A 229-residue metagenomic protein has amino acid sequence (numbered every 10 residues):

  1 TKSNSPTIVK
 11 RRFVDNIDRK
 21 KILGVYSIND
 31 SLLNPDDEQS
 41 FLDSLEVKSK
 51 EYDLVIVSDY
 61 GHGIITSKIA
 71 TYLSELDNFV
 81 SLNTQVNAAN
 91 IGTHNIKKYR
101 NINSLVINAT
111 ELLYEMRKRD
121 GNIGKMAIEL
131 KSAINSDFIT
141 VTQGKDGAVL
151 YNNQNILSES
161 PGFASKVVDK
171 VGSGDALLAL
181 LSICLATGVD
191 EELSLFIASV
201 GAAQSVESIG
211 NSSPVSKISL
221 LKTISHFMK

Functional and structural regions predicted by a protein language model:
T1-L54, S216-K229: Conserved N-terminal subdomain of the carbohydrate kinase-like
K2-N4, Y60, Q85-V86, T110: Short, ordered loop/turn segments at secondary-structure junctions
S5-I8, N87-N90, L112-Y114: Short gly/pro/ser/thr-enriched loop/turn and capping motifs at secondary-structure boundaries
V14, N101-T110: Non-cysteine beta-strand/loop elements that form the S-adenosyl-L-methionine
K21, Y26-N29, N108, S158-F163: Short glycine/proline- and charge-enriched loop/turn segments that cap or connect secondary-structure elements
V25-Y26, L54-D59, N83, V106-A109: Short beta-strands and strand-loop turn motifs
L32, K50-E51, S58, I65-N101 (+1 more regions): Conserved phosphate-binding/catalytic region of the ribokinase-like
S40-S44, E111, M126: Well-ordered alpha-helical segments embedded in enzymatic catalytic cores
